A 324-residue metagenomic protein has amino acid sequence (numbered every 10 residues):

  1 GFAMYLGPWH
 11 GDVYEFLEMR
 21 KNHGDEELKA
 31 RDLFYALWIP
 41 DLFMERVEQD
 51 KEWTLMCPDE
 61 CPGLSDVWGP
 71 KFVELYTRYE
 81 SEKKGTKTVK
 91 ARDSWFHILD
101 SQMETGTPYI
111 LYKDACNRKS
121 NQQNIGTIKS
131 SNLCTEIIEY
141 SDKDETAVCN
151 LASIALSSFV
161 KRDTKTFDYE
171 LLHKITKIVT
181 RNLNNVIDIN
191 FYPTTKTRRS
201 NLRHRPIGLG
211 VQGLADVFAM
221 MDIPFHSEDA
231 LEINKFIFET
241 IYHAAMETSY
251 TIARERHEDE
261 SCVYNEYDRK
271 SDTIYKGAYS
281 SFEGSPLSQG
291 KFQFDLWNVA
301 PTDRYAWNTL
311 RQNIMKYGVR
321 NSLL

Functional and structural regions predicted by a protein language model:
G1-M4, M221-S227: Glycine-rich phosphate/pyrophosphate-binding loops and their adjacent beta-strand/loop elements at enzyme active sites
G1-Y169, Y192-K196, A245-G290, D295 (+3 more regions): Active-site cavity-forming subdomains of large catalytic enzyme subunits
P8, V179-I189, S200-D222: Core structural elements
T166, T194-L202, P224-E232: Short, surface-exposed loop/turn segments at secondary-structure junctions
D168-V186, L296, P301: An acidic intrinsically disordered interaction segment
Y169-T176, S200-G208, K235-E239: Amphipathic, non-membrane alpha-helical segments in soluble helical-bundle scaffolds
E228-H243: Short secondary-structure subsegments characteristic of cysteine-rich extracellular domains
